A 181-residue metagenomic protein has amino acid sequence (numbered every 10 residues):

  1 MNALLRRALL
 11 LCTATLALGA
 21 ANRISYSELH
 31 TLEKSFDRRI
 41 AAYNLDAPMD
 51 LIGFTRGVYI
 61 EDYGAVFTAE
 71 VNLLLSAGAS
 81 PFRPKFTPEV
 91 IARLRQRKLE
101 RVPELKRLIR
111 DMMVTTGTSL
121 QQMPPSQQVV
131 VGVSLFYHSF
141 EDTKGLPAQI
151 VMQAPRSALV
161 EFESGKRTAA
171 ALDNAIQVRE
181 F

Functional and structural regions predicted by a protein language model:
M1-L9: Bacterial N-terminal signal peptides that target proteins for export
L11-A20: Hydrophobic h-region of N-terminal signal peptides that target proteins for export in Gram-negative bacteria
A20-L51: Basic, amphipathic N-terminal segments that precede the first structured/catalytic domain
A20-Y26, R83-V90: Short low-complexity stretches enriched in small and charged residues
N44-T55, D62-A77, K85-F181: Mature extracytoplasmic/lumenal regions of exported proteins
